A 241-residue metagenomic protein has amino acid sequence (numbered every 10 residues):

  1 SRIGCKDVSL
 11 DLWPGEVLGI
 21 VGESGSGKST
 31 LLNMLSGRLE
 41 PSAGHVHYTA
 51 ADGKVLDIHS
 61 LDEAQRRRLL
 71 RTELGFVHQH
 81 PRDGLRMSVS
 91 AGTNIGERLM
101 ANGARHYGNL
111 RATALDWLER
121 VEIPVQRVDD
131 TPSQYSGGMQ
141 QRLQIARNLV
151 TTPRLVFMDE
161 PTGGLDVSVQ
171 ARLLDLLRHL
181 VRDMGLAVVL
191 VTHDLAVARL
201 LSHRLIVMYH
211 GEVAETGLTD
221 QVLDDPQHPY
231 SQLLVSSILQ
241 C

Functional and structural regions predicted by a protein language model:
V21-E23: The feature captures the beta-strand-to-loop junction immediately N-terminal to the Walker
S36: Helix-to-loop junction immediately C-terminal to a conserved catalytic motif
H45-R68, V222: ABC ATPase NBD Q-loop/coupling interface
N109-Q126, V235: Conserved ABC ATPase "signature" region
T131-Y135, M139: Conserved ABC ATPase signature
A198-L200: A short, surface-exposed alpha-helical micro-motif characterized by mixed small hydrophobic and charged/polar residues
V213-G217: ABC ATPase "signature
